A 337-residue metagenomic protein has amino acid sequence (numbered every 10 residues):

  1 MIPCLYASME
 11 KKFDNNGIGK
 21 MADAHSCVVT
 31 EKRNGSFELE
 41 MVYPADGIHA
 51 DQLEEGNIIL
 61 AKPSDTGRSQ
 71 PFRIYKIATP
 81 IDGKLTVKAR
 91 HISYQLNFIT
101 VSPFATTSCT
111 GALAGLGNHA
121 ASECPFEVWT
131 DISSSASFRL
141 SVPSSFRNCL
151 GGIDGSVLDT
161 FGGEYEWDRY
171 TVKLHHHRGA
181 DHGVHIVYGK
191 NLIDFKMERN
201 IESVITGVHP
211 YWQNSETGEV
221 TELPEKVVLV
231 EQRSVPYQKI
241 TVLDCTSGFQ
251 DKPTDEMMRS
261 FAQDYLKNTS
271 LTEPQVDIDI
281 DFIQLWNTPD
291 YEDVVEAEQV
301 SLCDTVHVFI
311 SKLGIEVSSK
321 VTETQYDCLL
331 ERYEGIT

Functional and structural regions predicted by a protein language model:
M1-K12, K173-L174, V208-Y211, V306: Short polybasic amphipathic segments
M1-N118, F126-V128: Beta-strand-rich assembly/attachment modules of structural machines
S8-E10, G17, G183-I186, H307 (+1 more regions): Short, compositionally biased segments
H25-D51, I193-T337: An acidic/polar, Gly/Ser/Thr-rich interaction patch typically located in mid-to-C-terminal regions of proteins
E54-I58, G189, C303: Glycine-centered loop/turn motifs
I77, Y170-V172, H177-G179, S311 (+1 more regions): An acidic- and aromatic-residue-enriched active-site/binding cleft used to recognize and process polar
I81-S203, S270: Charged- and aromatic-enriched interaction segments used to assemble and dock large macromolecular complexes
